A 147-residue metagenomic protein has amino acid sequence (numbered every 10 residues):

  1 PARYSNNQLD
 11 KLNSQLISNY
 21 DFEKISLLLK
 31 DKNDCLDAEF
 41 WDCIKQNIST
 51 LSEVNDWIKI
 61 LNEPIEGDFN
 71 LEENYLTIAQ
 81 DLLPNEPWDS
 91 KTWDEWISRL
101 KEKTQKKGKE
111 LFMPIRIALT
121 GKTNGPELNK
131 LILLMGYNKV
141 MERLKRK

Functional and structural regions predicted by a protein language model:
P1-E23, L27-D31, T120, K130-K147: Non-catalytic terminal extensions that flank enzyme cores
P1-S5, D34-E39, E102-E110, T123: Structural motif
K11-L12, D42-S49, M113-T120: Short, hydrophobic/amphipathic alpha-helical patches that form generic packing surfaces within helical domains
Q15-T104: Small-residue-rich helix-loop
K91-K147: Charged substrate- and nucleic-acid-binding regions of tRNA-handling and nucleotidyl-transfer enzymes, centered on
